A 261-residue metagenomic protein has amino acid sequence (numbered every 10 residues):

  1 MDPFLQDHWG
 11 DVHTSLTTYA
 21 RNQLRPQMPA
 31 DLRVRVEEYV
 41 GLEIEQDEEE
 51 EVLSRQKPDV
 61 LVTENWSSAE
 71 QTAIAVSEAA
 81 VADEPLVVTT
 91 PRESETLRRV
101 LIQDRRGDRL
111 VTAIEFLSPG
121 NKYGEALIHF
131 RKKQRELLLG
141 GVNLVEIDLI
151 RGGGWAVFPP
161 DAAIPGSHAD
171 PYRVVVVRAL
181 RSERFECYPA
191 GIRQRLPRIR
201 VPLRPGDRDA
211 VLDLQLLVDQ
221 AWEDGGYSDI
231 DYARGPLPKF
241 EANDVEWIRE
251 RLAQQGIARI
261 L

Functional and structural regions predicted by a protein language model:
M1-L261: Gly/Pro/Ser/Thr-rich low-complexity, intrinsically disordered segments predominantly at protein N-termini
